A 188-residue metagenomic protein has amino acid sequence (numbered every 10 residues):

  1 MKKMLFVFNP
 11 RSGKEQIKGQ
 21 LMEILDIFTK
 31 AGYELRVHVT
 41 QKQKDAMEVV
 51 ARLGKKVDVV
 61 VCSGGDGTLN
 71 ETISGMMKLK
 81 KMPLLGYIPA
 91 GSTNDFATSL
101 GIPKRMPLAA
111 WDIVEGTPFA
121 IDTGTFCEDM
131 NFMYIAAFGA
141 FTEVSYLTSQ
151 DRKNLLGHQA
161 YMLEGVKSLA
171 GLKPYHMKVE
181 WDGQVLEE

Functional and structural regions predicted by a protein language model:
M1-S63: ATP/NTP phosphate-donor binding region
N9, D66, V144: A residue-level signal for conserved active-site and pocket-lining positions in enzyme catalytic cores
S12, L69, S92: Short, glycine/acidic-enriched loop or turn micro-motifs at the edges of active sites
K18-Q20, I73-M76, T98-L100: Short amphipathic alpha-helical segments
I24, A46, T72, F96-A97 (+1 more regions): Hydrophobic packing residues within well-ordered alpha-helices of enzyme cores
A31, K78-E188: Catalytic core of DAGKc-family lipid kinases
Q41-K44, G64-G67, G91, G139: Short beta->alpha linker loops
T68-K80: Short Gly/Thr/Asp-enriched flexible loops that form oxyanion-binding sites at enzyme active sites
